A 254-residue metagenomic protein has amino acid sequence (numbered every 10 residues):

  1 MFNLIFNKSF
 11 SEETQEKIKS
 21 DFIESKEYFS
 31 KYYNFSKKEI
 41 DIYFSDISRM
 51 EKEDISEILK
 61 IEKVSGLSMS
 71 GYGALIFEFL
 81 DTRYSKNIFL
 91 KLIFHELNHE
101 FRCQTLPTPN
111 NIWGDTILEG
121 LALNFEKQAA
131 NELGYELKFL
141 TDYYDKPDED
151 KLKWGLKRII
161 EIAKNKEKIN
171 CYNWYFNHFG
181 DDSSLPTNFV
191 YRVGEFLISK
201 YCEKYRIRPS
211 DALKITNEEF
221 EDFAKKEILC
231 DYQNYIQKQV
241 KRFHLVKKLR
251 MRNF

Functional and structural regions predicted by a protein language model:
M1-F10: N-terminal mature-domain "stem" immediately C-terminal to a signal peptide or N-terminal signal-anchor/transmembrane
S9-A74, K86: Auxiliary, metal-adjacent structural segments of Zn-dependent hydrolase domains
E16-K19, N87-I88, T116, N188 (+1 more regions): Soluble non-cytosolic domains of exported or imported proteins
F77-L92, W113: Short pre-active-site segment immediately N-terminal to the catalytic Zn-binding motif
K91-Q104, L123: Active-site recognition of the HExxH zinc-binding catalytic motif
L106-P109: Membrane-interface helix caps and helix-loop-helix hairpins in membrane proteins
I112-I160, Y232-Q233: Post-HExxH zinc-binding segment in Zn-dependent metallohydrolases
R158-F254: Pan-zinc metallopeptidase signature
